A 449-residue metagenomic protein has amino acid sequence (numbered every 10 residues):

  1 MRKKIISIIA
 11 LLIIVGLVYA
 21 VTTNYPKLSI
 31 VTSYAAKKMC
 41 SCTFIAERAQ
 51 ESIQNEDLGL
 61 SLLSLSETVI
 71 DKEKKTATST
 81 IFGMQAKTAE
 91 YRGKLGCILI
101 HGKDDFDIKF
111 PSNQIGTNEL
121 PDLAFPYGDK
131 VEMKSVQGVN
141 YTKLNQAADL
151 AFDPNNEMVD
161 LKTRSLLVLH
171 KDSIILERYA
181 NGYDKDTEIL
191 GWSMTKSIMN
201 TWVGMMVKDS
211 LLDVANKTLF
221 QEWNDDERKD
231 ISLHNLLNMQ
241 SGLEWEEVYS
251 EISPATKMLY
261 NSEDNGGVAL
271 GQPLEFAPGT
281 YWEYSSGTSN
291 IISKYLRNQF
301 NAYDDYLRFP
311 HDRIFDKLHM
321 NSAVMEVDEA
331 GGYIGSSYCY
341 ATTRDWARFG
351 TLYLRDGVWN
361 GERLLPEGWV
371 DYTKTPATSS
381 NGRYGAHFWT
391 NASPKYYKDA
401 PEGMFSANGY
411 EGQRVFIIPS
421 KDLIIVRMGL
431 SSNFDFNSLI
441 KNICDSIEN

Functional and structural regions predicted by a protein language model:
S29, A49-I53, A407-N449: Structured C-terminal helix/loop/strand segments within mature extracytoplasmic catalytic/sensor domains
S79, A148-Y183, F416, D422-V426: A short, well-structured edge-of-sheet supersecondary motif
G83-M158: Non-catalytic propeptide/linker segments at domain boundaries
D172, I189-A215, L236, I292-L296 (+1 more regions): Active-site SXXK
N200-T201, G287-R297, S337-V358, Q413-G429: Active-site-proximal alpha-helical segments within enzyme catalytic domains
K208-E244, G271-L274, N301-S337: Active-site helix/loop module of the DD-peptidase/beta-lactamase fold, centered on the serine-lysine SxxK catalytic
N224-S253, M258-T280, S285-N290, A341-R344: Conserved catalytic neighborhood of penicillin-recognizing serine enzymes
M320, V324, Y372-I424: Active-site Gly/Thr loop motif
